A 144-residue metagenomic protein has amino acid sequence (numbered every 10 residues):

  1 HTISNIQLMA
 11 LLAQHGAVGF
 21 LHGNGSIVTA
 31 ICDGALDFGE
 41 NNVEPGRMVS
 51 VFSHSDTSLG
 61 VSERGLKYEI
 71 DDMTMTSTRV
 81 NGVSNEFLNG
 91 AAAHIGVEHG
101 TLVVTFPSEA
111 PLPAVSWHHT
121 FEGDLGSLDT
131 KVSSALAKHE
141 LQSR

Functional and structural regions predicted by a protein language model:
H1-D37: Anionic-ligand-binding alpha/beta catalytic cores of soluble enzymes and soluble regulatory domains that recognize
N24-S26, A30-S143: Long, charged alpha-helical interface segments
